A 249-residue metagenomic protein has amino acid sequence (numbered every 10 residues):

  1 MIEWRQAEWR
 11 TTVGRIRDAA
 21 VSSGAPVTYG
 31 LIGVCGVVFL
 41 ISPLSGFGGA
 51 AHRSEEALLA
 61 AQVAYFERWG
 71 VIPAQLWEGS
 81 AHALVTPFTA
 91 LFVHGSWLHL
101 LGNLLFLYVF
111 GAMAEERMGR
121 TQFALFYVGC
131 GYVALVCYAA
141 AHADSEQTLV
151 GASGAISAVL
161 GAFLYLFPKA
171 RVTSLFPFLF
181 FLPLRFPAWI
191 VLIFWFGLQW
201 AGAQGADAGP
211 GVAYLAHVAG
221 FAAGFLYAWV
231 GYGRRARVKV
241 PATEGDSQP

Functional and structural regions predicted by a protein language model:
M1-P249: A detector for small-residue-rich transmembrane helices and their helix-helix packing motifs
